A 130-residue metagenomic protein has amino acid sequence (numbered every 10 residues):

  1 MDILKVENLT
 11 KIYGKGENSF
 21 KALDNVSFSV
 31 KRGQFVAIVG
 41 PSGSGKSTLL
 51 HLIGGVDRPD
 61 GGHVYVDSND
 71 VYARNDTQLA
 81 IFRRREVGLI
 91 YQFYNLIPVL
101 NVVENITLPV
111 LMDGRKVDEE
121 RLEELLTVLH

Functional and structural regions predicted by a protein language model:
M1-I3, I12-N25: A short, flexible loop at the N-terminus of ABC-type nucleotide-binding domains that lies
E17-F20, V71-G88: ABC ATPase NBD coupling module
V39-P41: The feature captures the beta-strand-to-loop junction immediately N-terminal to the Walker
G54: Helix-to-loop junction immediately C-terminal to a conserved catalytic motif
G62-D70: Conserved ABC transporter NBD signature motif
N69-D70, V117-H130: Conserved ABC ATPase "signature" region
L100-P109: Short coil-to-helix segment of the ABC ATPase nucleotide-binding domain corresponding to the Q-loop/switch region
